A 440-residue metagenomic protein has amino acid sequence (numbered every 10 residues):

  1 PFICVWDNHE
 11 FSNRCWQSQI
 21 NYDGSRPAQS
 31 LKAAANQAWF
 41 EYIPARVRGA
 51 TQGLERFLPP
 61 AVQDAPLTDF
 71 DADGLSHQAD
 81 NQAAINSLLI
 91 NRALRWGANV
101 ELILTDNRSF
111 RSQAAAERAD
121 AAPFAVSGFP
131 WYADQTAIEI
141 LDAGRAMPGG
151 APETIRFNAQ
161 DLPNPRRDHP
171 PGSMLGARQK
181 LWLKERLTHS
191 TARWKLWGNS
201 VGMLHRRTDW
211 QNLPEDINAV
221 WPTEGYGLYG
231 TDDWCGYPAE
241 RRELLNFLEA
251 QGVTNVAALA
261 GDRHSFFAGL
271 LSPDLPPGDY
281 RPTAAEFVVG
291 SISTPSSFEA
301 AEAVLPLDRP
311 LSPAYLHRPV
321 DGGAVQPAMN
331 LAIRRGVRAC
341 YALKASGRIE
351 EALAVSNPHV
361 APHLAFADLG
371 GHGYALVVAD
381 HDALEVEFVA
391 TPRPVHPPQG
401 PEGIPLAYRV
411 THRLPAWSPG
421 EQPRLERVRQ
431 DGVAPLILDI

Functional and structural regions predicted by a protein language model:
P1-I440: Long, structured stretches of catalytic cores involved in phosphate-ester chemistry, encompassing
